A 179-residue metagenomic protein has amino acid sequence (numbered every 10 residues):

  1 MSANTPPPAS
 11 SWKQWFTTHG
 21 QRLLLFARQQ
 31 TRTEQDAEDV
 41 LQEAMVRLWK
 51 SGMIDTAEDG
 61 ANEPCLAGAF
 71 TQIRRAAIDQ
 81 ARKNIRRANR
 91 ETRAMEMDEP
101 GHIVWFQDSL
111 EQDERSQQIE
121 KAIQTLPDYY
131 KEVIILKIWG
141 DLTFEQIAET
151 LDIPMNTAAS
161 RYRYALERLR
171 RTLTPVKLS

Functional and structural regions predicted by a protein language model:
M1-L25, Q29, Q35-E38, W49: A short, charge-rich alpha-helical start-of-domain segment used by transcription regulators
W12, Q118-P127: Short amphipathic alpha-helical boundary/capping segments
G20, L24, M45, P127 (+2 more regions): C-terminal flanking helix
L23, A27, A37-L48, A69-I73 (+3 more regions): Short, small-hydrophobic-rich alpha-helical interface motif
M45-W49, A61-K83: Σ70-family region 2.3-2.4 aromatic/basic alpha-helix that recognizes the −10 promoter and nucleates DNA melting
R74, E145, L151-P175: DNA-recognition helix of helix-turn-helix
Q80-I103, S109-L110, E114: Short, basic/polar amphipathic helix motif occurring as a linker/hinge flanking DNA-binding modules in transcription
V133-K137: A short pre-motif secondary-structure segment
